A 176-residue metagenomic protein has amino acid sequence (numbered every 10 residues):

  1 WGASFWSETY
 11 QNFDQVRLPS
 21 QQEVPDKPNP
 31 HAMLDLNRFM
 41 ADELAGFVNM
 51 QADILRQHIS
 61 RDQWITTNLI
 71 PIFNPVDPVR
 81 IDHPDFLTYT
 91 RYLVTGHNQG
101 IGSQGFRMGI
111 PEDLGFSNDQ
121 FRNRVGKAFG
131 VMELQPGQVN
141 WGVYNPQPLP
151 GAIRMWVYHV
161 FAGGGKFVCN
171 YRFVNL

Functional and structural regions predicted by a protein language model:
W1-L114: Polysaccharide-binding and catalytic clefts of secreted carbohydrate-active enzymes
V16-P19, N49, R61, Y92 (+1 more regions): Carbohydrate-binding surfaces of carbohydrate-active enzymes
